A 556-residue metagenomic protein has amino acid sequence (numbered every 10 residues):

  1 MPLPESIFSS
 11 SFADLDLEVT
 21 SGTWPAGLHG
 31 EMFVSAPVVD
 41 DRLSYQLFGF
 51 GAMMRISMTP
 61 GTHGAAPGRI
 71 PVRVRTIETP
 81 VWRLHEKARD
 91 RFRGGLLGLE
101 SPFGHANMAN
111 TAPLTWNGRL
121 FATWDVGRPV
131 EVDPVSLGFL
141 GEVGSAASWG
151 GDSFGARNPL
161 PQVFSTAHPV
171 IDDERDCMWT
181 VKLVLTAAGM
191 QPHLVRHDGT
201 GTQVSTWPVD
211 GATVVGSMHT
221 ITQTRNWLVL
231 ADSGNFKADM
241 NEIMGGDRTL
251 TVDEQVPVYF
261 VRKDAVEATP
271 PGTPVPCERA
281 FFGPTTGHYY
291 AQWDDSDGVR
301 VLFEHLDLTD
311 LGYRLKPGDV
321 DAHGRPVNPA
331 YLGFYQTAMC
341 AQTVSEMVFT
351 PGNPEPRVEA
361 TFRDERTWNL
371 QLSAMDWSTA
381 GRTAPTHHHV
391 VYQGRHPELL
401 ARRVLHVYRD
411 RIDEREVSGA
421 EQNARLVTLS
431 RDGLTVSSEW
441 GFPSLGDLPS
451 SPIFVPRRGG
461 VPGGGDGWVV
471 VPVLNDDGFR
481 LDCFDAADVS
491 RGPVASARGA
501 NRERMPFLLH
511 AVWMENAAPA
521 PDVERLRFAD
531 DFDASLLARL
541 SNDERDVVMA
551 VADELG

Functional and structural regions predicted by a protein language model:
M1-G556: Beta-propeller domains
